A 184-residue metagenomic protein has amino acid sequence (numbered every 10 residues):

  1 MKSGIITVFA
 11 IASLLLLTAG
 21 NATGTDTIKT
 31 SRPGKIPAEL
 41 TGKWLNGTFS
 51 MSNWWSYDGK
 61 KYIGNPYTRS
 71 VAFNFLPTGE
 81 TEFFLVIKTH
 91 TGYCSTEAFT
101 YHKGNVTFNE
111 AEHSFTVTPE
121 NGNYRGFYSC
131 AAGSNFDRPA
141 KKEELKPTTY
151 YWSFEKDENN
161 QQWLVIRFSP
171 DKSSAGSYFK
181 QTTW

Functional and structural regions predicted by a protein language model:
M1-F9: Bacterial N-terminal signal peptides that target proteins for export
V8-L16: Bacterial N-terminal signal peptides
A19-Y101, N109, T116-W184: Lipid interaction determinants
